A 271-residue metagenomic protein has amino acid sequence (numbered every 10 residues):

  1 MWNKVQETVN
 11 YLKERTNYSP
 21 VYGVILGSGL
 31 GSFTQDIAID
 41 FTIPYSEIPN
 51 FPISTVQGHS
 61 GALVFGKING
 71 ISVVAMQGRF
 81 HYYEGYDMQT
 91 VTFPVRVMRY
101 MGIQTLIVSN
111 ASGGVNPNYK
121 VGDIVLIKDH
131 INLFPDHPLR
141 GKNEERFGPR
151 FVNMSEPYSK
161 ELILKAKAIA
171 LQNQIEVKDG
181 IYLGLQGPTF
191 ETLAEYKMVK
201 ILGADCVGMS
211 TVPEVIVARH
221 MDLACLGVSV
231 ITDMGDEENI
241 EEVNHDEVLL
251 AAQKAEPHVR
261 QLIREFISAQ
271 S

Functional and structural regions predicted by a protein language model:
M1-M154: Metabolite-binding pocket within alpha/beta catalytic cores that recognizes anionic/polar moieties
Y11, R15, E161, K165-E176 (+1 more regions): Generic non-transmembrane alpha-helical segments
R99-G102, K200, R219: Non-catalytic positions within long, well-ordered alpha-helices that form the structural scaffold/packing of enzyme
Q104-T105, D205, A224: Short acidic/polar active-site loop segments enriched in Thr and Asp
N153-K200: Active-site rim beta-loop-alpha module in soluble metabolic enzymes
M209-E247: Zn-dependent metallopeptidase/amidohydrolase metal-coordination segment
G235-S271: His/Asp/Glu-rich mid-to-C-terminal helical/loop segments that flank catalytic regions of hydrolases
